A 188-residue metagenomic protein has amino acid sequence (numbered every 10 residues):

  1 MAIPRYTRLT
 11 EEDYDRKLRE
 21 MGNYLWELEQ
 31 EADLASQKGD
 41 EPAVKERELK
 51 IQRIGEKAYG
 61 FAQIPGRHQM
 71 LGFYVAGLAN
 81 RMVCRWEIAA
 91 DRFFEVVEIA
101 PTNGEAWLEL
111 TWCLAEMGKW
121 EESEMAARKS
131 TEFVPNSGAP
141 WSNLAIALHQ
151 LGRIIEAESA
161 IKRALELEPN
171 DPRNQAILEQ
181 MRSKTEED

Functional and structural regions predicted by a protein language model:
G55-A58, W86, F93, A127 (+1 more regions): Hydrophobic/aromatic packing residues within the alpha-helices of TPR/SEL1-like helical repeat arrays
Q63, E95-E98, R128-E132, L165-E166: Conserved structural position within tetratricopeptide repeats
G66-R67, P101, P135, P169: Short coil turns that delineate tetratricopeptide repeat
M70, G104-E105, W120, G138-A139 (+1 more regions): Helix-start (N-cap) detector for alpha-helical repeat units in TPR-like alpha-solenoids, especially tetratricopeptide
M82, E116, Q150, S183-K184: Register position in tetratricopeptide repeats
